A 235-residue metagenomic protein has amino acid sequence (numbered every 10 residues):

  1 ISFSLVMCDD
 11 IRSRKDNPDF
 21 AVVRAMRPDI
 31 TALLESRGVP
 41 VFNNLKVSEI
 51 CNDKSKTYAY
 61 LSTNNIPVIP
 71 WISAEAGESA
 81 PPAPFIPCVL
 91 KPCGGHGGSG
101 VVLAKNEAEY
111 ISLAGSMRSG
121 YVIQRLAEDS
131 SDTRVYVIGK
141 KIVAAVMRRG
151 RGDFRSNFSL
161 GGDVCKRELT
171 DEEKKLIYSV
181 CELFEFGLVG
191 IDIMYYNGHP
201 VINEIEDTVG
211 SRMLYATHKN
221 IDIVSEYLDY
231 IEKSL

Functional and structural regions predicted by a protein language model:
I1-W71: Conserved N-proximal alpha/beta basic substrate-recognition cap immediately N-terminal to, or forming the N-lobe
P18-F20, C88-K91, V135-V137, H199-M213: A short beta-strand motif that forms the metal-chelation/ATP-contact edge of phosphoryl-transfer active sites
M26, I72, C93, L126-A127 (+3 more regions): Anionic group-transfer/hydrolysis microenvironments
M26-P28, V47, I142, R148 (+1 more regions): Short glycine-enriched loops at secondary-structure junctions
I30-T31, G98, H199: Glycine/Thr-rich phosphate-binding loops of Rossmann-like dinucleotide-binding domains
G38, K46-D132, T170-D171, L235: Active-site nucleotide/adenylate-binding loops and adjacent lid/helix of ATP-dependent enzymes
V101-F184: Phosphate-binding site of ATP-dependent enzymes
R155-I202, L214-T217, V224-L235: A long amphipathic alpha-helix within ATP-dependent nucleotide-binding catalytic cores
